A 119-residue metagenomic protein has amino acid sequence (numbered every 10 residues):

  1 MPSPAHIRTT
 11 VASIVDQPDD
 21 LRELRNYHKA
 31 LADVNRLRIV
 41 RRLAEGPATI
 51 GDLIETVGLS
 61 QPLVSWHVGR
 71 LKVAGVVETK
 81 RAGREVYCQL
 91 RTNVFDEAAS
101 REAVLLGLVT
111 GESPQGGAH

Functional and structural regions predicted by a protein language model:
M1-E23, R91-H119: Amphipathic alpha-helical dimerization/coiled-coil segments that flank or bridge DNA-binding/regulatory modules
I7-T9, L71, A82-E85: Positively charged, low-complexity intrinsically disordered regions
R22-L63, A82-D96: N-terminal helix-turn-helix DNA-binding core of bacterial DNA-binding proteins
P47-A48, K72, A103: Residue-level detector of secondary-structure transition/capping positions
E55, K72-V73: Alpha-helical residues within the helix-turn-helix
H67: Residues within the DNA-recognition helix of helix-turn-helix
